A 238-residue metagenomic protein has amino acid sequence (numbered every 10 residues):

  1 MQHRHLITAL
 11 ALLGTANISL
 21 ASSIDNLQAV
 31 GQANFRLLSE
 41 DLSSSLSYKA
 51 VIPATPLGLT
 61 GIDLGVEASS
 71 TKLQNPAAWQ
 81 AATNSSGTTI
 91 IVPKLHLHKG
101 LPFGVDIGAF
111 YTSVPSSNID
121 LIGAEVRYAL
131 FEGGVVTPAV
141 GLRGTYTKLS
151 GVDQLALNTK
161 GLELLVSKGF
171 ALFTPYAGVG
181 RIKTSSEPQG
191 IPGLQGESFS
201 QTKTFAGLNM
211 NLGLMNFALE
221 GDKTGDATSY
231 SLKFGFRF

Functional and structural regions predicted by a protein language model:
T15-A21: Sec/Tat signal peptide C-region and signal peptidase I cleavage site
S22-G133: Transmembrane beta-barrel domains of Gram-negative outer membranes and organellar outer membranes
P53, L95-L101, A124-Y128, L162-K168 (+4 more regions): Residues on the lipid-exposed face of transmembrane beta-strands in outer-membrane beta-barrel proteins
G58-T60, T88-P93, S117-I122, A156-K160 (+3 more regions): Residues that define the transmembrane beta-barrel architecture of outer-membrane proteins
I62-V66, V105-I107, P138-G144, F173-A177 (+3 more regions): Transmembrane beta-strands of outer-membrane beta-barrel proteins
A68-K72, Y111-P115, L130, G144-S150 (+5 more regions): Transmembrane beta-strands of outer-membrane beta-barrel pores
N75-A81, F110, I119-A124, G151-N158 (+2 more regions): Outer-membrane beta-barrel translocator domains and adjoining extracellular loop/strand segments of Gram-negative
L142-Q201, A227-S229: Outer-membrane beta-barrel translocator/channel fold
